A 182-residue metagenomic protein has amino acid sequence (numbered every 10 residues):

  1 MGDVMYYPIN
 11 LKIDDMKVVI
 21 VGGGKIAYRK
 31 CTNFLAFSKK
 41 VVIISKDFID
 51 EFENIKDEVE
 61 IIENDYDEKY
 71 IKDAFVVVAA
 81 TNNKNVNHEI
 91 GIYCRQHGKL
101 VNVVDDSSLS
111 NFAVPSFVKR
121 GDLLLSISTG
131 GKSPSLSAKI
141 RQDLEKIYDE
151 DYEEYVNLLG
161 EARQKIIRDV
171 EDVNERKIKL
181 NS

Functional and structural regions predicted by a protein language model:
M1-D47, F52-N54: Hydrophobic, well-ordered beta-alpha structural blocks that scaffold small-molecule cofactor pockets
K25-I26, N85, G131: Residue-level detector of alpha-helix initiation sites
V41, I61, L100-V101: Hydrophobic beta-strand scaffold residues
S45, I62-D65, D105: Short loop/edge segments at beta-strand edges and connector loops that shape dinucleotide/nucleotide cofactor-binding
K56-K72: Glycine-rich, highly charged phosphate/nucleotide-binding loops
F75-T81, P115-G131: Short basic, glycine-rich beta-strand/loop surfaces that mediate nucleic-acid
V76-A80, N87-A113: ADP-ribose/adenylate-binding Rossmann-like module
G131-S182: An accessory alpha-helical subdomain
